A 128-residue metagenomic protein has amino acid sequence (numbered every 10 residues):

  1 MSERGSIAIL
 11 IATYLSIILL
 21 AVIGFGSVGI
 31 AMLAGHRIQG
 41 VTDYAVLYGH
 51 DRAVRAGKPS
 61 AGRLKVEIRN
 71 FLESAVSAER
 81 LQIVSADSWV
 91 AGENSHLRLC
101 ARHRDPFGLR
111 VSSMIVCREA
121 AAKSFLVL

Functional and structural regions predicted by a protein language model:
M1-V66: Alpha-helical assembly-interface signal, strongest on the long, hydrophobic N-terminal helix that forms
R55-G57, A61-L128: Short, conserved structural patches
